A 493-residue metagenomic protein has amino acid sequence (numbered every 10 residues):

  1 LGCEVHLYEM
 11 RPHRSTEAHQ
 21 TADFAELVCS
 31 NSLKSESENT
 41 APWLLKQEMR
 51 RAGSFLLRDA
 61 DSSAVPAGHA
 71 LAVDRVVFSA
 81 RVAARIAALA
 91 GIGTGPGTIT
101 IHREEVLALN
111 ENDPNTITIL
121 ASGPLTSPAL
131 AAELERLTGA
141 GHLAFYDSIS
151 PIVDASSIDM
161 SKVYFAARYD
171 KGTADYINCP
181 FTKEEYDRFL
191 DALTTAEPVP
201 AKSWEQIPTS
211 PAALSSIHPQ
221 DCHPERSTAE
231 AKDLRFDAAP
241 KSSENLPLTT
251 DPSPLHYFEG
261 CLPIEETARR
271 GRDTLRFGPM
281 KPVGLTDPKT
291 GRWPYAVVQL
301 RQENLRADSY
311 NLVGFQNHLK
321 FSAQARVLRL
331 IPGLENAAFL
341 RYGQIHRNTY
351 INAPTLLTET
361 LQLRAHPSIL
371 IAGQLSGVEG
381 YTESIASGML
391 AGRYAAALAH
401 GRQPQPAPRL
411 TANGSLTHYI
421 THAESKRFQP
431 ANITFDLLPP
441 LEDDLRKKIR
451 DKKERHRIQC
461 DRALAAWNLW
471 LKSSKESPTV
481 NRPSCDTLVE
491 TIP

Functional and structural regions predicted by a protein language model:
C3-T21: Glycine-rich FAD pyrophosphate-binding loop
S15-N39: N-terminal phosphate/diphosphate-binding loop that engages ATP/GTP or pyrophosphate donors across diverse enzyme folds
H19-Q20, E36-A83: A conserved beta-strand/loop capping segment in the N-terminal third of enzymes that catalyze redox or closely related
L89-G93, G97-P219, D251-R301, R306 (+2 more regions): Predominantly flavin-linked oxidoreductase catalytic cores and closely associated redox partners
G91-T98, E111-N115, Q206-L255, K475-P493: Intrinsic disorder/low-complexity segments
L312-V378, I385-S387, Q405-A423, F428-T434 (+1 more regions): A glycine-rich dinucleotide-binding beta-alpha-beta segment and adjacent secondary-structure elements that constitute
I385-Q405: Internal hydrophobic alpha-helix adjacent to the cofactor/substrate pocket in enzyme cavities
A431-K475: C-terminal auxiliary extensions adjacent to catalytic cores
